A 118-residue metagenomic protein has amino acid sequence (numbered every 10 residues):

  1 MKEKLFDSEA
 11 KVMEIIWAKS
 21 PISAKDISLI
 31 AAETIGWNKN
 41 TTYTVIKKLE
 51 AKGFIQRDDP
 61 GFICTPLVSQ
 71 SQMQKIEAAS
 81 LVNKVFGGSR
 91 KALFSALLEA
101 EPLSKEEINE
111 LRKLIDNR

Functional and structural regions predicted by a protein language model:
E3-S8, P60-A79: Short, cationic-aromatic polyanion-contact patches
L5-S8, P21, G87: Short helix-coil-helix linker/hinge
D7-I15, A92: Pre-recognition alpha-helix immediately N-terminal to the DNA-recognition helix within helix-turn-helix or winged-helix
I22-A31: Short acidic, hydrophobic short linear motifs in intrinsically disordered regions
Y43-K47: Short, hydrophobic-biased segments on the C-terminal half of alpha helices that form "recognition helices"
G53: Glycine-centered, phosphate/nucleic-acid-interacting loop/turn motifs that mediate DNA/RNA or nucleotide
R57: Short beta-strand "wing" residues that participate in macromolecule-binding interfaces
I76-N117: Amphipathic alpha-helical dimerization/coiled-coil segments that flank or bridge DNA-binding/regulatory modules
